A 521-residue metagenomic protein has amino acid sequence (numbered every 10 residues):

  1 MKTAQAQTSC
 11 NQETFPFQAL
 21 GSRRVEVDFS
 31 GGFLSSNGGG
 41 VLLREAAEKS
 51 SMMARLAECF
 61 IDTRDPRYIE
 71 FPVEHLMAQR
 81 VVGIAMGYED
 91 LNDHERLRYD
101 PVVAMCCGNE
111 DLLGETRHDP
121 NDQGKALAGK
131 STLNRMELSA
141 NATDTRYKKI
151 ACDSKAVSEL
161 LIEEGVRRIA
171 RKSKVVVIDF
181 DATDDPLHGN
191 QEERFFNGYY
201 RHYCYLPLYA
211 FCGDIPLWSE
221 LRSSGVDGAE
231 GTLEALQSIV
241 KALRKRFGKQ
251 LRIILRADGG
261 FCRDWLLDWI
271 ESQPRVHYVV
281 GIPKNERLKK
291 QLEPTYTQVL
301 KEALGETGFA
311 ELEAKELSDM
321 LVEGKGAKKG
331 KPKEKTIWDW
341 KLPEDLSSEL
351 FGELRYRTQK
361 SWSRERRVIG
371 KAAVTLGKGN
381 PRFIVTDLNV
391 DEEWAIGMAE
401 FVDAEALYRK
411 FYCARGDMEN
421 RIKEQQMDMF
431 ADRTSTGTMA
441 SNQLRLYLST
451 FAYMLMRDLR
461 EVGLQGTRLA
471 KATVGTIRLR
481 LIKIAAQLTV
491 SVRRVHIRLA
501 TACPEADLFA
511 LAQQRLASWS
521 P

Functional and structural regions predicted by a protein language model:
M1-H202, L206-V226, T232-G248, S272 (+2 more regions): Dynamic "connector" segments at or just before major functional cores
K2-A4, T8-D28, V279-R421, Q425-M427 (+1 more regions): An anionic, glycine-rich sequence signature occurring as long contiguous blocks
A46, V402-L444, L448, A452-R460: Short amphipathic alpha-helical "interface-anchor" segments enriched in bulky aromatics
D65-Y68, D181, R252-F261, A440: Conserved short loop/turn motifs at secondary-structure junctions
L97, D181, F211, R256-D258 (+4 more regions): Generic beta-strand/beta-sheet core signal
T183-D185, I215, S223-S224, P283-N285 (+11 more regions): Short, glycine-/Ser/Thr-/acidic-enriched flexible segments
G228-R287: Domain-level cores of phosphate- or acyl-group-handling catalytic modules
D432-A502: Basic, amphipathic alpha-helical segments enriched in Lys/Arg and hydrophobic/aromatic residues
